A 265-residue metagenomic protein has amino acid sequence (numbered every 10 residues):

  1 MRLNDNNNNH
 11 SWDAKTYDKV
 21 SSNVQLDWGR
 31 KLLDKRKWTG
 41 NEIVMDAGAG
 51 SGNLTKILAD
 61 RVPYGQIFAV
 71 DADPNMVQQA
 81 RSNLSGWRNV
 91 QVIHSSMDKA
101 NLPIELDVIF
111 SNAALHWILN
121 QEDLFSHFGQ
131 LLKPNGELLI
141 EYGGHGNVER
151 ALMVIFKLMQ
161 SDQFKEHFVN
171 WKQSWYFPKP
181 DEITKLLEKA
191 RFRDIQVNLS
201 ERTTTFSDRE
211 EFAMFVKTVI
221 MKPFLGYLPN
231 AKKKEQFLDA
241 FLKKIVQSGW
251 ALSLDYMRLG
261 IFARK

Functional and structural regions predicted by a protein language model:
M1-K15: N-terminal, positively charged/glycine-rich alpha-helical extensions of SAM-dependent methyltransferases
N23-G40: Conserved alpha-helix/loop element of class I SAM-dependent methyltransferases that forms part of the SAM/SAH-binding
M45, S51-K99: Class I SAM-dependent methyltransferase SAM/SAH-binding core
N101-I109: A short acidic, Gly/Pro-enriched loop at the edge of an enzyme's catalytic core that lines a small-molecule cofactor
V108-Q121: A short SAM/SAH-binding and catalytic strip from SAM-dependent methyltransferases
I118-L119, L132-P134: Helix-to-beta-strand junctions that scaffold the AdoMet/dcAdoMet cofactor pocket in Class I SAM-dependent enzymes
E122, E137-S207: Conserved catalytic/acceptor-binding region of the Class I
Q196-G249: C-terminal helical/coil "lid" or tail adjacent to the Rossmann-like core of SAM-dependent
